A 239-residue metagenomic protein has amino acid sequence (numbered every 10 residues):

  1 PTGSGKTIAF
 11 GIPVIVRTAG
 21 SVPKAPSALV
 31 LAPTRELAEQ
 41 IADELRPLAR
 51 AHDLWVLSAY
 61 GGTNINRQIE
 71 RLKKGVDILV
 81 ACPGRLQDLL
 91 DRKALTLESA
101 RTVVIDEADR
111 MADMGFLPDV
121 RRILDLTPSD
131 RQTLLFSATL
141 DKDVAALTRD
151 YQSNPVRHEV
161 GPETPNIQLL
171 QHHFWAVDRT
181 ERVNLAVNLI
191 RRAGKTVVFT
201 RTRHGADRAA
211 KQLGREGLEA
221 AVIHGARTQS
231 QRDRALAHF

Functional and structural regions predicted by a protein language model:
P1-F239: Conserved helicase RecA-like core
